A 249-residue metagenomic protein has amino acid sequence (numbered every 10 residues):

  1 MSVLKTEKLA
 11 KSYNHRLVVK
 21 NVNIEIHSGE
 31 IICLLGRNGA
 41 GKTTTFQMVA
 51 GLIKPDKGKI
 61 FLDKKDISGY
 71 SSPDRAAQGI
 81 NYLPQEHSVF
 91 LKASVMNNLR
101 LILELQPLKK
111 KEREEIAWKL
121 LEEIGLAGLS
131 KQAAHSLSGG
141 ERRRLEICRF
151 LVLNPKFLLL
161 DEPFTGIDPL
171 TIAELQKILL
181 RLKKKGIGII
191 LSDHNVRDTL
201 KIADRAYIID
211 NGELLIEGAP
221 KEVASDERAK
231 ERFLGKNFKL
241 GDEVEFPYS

Functional and structural regions predicted by a protein language model:
L35-R37: The feature captures the beta-strand-to-loop junction immediately N-terminal to the Walker
A50: Helix-to-loop junction immediately C-terminal to a conserved catalytic motif
G58-I67, Q78, I116: Conserved ABC transporter NBD signature motif
R100, K111-L129, K177-L180: Conserved ABC ATPase "signature" region
A133-L137, E141: Conserved ABC ATPase signature
L158-E162: Catalytic Walker B motif of ABC-type/P-loop ATPase nucleotide-binding domains
